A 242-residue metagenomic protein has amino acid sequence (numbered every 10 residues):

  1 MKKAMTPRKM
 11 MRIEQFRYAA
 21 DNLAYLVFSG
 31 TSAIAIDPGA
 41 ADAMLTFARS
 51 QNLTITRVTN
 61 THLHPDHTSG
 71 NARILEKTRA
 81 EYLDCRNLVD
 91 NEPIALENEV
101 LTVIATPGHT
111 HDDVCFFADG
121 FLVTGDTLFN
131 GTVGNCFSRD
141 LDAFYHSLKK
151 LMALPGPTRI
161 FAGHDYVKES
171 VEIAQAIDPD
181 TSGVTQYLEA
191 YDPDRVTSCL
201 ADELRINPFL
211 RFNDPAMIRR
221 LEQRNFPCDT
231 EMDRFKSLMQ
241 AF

Functional and structural regions predicted by a protein language model:
K2, K149, A153-R159, K168-F242: Accessory terminal helices/loops
K3-Q51, V114-G125: Conserved beta-strand hairpin/beta-sheet module of binuclear metal-dependent hydrolase folds, prominently
A19-A20, A33, P38-I104: Active-site HxH/HxHxD metal-binding segment of metal-dependent hydrolases
L26, E92-A118, L122, A153: Core dinuclear metal-dependent hydrolase active-site scaffold
V27, D37, H62, I74 (+3 more regions): Residue-level signal for inorganic ion chemistry
P38-A40, L63, G108-T110, G120-F121 (+3 more regions): Active-site metal-binding loops of divalent metal-dependent hydrolases
S69-G70, C115-F116, V133, V171: Active-site-flanking alpha-helical
T132-T158: Active-site-adjacent loop/tail segments of enzyme domains
